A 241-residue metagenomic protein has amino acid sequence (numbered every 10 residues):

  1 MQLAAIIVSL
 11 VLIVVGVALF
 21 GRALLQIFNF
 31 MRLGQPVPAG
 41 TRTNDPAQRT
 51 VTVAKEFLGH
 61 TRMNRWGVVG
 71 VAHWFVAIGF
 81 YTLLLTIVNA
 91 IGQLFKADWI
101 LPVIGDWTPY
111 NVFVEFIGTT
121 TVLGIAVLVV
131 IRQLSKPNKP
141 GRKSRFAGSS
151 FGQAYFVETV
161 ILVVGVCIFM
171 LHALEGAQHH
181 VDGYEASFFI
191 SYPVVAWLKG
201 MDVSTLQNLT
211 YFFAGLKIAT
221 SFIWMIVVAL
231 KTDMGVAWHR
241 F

Functional and structural regions predicted by a protein language model:
M1-F241: Membrane-embedded alpha-helical bundles of multi-pass integral membrane proteins
